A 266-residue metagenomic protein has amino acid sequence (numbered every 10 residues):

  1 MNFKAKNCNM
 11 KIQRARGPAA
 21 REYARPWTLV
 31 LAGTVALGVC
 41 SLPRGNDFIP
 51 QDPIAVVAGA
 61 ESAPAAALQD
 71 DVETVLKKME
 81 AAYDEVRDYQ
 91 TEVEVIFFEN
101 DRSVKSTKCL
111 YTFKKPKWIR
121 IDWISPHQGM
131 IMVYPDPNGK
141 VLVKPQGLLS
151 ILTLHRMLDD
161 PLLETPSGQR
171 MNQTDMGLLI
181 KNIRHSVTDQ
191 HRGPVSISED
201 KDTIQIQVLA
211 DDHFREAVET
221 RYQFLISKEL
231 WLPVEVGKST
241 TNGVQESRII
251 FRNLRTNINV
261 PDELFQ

Functional and structural regions predicted by a protein language model:
M1-E22: N-terminal secretory signal peptides that target proteins for export/translocation
E22-T28: N-terminal Sec-pathway targeting helices
T28-G38: Bacterial N-terminal signal peptides
S41-K105, K114-W118, Q190-E199, L264: N-terminal leader/targeting segments and the immediate start of mature chains
R87-D88, T112-I119, Y134-K140, K201 (+1 more regions): Short, solvent-exposed coil/turn segments at beta-strand boundaries
V93, W118-W123, K140-P145, I206-V208 (+1 more regions): Short hydrophobic/aromatic-rich beta-strand segments that constitute the beta-sheet cores of beta-sandwich/beta-barrel
L110-Q173, V244-S247: An acidic-aromatic
Q128-M130, T165, L178-Q266: Gly/Pro-enriched, hydrophobic low-complexity segments that function as extracytoplasmic propeptides/linkers
